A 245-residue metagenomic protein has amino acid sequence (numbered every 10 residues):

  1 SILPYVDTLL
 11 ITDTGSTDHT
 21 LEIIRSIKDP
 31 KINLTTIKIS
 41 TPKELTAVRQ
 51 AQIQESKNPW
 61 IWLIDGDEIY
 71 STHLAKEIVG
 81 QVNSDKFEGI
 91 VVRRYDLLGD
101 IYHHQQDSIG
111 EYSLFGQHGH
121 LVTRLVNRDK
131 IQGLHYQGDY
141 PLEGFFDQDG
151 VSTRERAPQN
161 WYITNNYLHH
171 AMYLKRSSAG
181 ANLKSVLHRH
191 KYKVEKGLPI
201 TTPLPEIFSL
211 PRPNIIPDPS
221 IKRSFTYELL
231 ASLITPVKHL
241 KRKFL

Functional and structural regions predicted by a protein language model:
S1-Y5: Short, well-formed alpha-helical segments that are part of the catalytic scaffolds of diverse glycosyltransferases
V6-D7, K28, K57, K86: Residue-level detector of structured alpha->beta connecting loops
D7-G15, I37: Short beta-strand/loop segment that forms part of the nucleotide-sugar
D13-I24, T41-P42: A conserved acidic beta->alpha catalytic loop
R25-A47, A51-E55: Conserved donor nucleotide-binding strand/loop of the catalytic core
T46, Q50-I53, S71-L245: Catalytic-site signature of metal-activated, phosphate-bearing donor transferases, centered on the GT-A/GT-A-like
I61: Short aromatic/hydrophobic "clamp" motif used to bind/position activated sugar donors
D65-I69: The conserved acidic donor/metal-binding loop of glycosyltransferases
